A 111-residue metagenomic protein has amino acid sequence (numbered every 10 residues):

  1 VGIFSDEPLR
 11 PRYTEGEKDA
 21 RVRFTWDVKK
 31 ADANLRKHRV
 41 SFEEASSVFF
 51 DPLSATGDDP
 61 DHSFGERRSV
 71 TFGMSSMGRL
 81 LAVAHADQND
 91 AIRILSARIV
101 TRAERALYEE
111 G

Functional and structural regions predicted by a protein language model:
V1-G111: Ribonuclease/tRNase effector modules and their secretory precursors
